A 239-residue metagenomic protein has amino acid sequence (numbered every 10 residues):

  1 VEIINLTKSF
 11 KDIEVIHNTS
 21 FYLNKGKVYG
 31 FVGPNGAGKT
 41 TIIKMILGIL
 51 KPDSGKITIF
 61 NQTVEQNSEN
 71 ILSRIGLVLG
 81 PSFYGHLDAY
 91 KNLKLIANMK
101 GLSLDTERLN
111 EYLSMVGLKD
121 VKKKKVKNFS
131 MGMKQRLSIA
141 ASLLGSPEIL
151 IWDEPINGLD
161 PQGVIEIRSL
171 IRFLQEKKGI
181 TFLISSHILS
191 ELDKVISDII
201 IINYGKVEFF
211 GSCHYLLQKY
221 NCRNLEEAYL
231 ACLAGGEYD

Functional and structural regions predicted by a protein language model:
L47: Helix-to-loop junction immediately C-terminal to a conserved catalytic motif
G55-Q66, N70-I71: Conserved ABC transporter NBD signature motif
K94, N98-V121: Conserved ABC ATPase "signature" region
L150-E154: Catalytic Walker B motif of ABC-type/P-loop ATPase nucleotide-binding domains
I165-K177: Helical segment within the ABC ATPase nucleotide-binding domain
